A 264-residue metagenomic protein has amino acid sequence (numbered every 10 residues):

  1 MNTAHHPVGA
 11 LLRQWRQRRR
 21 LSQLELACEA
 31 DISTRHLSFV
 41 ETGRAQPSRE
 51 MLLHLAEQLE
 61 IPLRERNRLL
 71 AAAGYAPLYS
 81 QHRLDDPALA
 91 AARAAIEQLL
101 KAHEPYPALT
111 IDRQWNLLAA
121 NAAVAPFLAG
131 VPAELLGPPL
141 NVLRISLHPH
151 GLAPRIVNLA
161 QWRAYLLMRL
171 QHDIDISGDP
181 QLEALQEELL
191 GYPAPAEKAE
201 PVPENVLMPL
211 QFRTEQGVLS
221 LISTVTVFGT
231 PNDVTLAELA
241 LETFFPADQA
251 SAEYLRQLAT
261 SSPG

Functional and structural regions predicted by a protein language model:
M1-R19: A short, Lys/Arg-rich alpha-helix, primarily the initiator
L12, L26-A27, L37-V40: Conserved hydrophobic/aromatic packing and binding residues within compact polymer-binding modules
Q17, C28, E57: Alpha-helical residues within the helix-turn-helix
D31-Q46, A56: Recognition helix of helix-turn-helix/homeodomain-like DNA-binding domains that insert into the DNA major groove
E50-L53, E57-L89: Short amphipathic recognition helices of helix-turn-helix/homeodomain-type DNA-binding modules
E97-A102, I111, L118-P263: Hydrophobic protein-protein interaction segments
